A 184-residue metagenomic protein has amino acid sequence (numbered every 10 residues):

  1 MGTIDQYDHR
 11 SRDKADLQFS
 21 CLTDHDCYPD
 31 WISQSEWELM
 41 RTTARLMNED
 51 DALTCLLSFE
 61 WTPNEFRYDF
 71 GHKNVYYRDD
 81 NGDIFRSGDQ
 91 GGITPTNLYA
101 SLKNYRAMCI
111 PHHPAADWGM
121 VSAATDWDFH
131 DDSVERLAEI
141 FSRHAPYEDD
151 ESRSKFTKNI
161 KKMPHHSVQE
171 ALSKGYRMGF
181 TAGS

Functional and structural regions predicted by a protein language model:
M1-S184: Extended, charged catalytic domains and RNA/DNA-binding interfaces, predominantly in divalent-metal-using enzymes
